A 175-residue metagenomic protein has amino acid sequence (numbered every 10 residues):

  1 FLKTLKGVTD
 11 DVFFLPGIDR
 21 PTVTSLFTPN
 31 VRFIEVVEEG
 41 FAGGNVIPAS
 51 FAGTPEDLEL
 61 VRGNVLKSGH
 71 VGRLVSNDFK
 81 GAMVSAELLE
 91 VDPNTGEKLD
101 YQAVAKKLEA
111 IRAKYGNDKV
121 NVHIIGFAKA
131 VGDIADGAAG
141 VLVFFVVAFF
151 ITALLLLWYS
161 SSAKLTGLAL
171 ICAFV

Functional and structural regions predicted by a protein language model:
F1, S25-G44, K67-K80, K129-D133: Short beta-strand/turn "edge" motifs
F1-F33, V37, A110: Extracytoplasmic/periplasmic
P29, F41-L60: The feature marks short, hydrophobic/small-residue-biased sequence motifs that occur predominantly
N30, A163-K164: Conserved nucleotide-binding/hydrolysis micro-motifs of P-loop NTPases
F51-A163, F174: Extracytoplasmic
G167-V175: Cytoplasmic-side transmembrane-helix entry/capping segments in multi-pass membrane proteins
